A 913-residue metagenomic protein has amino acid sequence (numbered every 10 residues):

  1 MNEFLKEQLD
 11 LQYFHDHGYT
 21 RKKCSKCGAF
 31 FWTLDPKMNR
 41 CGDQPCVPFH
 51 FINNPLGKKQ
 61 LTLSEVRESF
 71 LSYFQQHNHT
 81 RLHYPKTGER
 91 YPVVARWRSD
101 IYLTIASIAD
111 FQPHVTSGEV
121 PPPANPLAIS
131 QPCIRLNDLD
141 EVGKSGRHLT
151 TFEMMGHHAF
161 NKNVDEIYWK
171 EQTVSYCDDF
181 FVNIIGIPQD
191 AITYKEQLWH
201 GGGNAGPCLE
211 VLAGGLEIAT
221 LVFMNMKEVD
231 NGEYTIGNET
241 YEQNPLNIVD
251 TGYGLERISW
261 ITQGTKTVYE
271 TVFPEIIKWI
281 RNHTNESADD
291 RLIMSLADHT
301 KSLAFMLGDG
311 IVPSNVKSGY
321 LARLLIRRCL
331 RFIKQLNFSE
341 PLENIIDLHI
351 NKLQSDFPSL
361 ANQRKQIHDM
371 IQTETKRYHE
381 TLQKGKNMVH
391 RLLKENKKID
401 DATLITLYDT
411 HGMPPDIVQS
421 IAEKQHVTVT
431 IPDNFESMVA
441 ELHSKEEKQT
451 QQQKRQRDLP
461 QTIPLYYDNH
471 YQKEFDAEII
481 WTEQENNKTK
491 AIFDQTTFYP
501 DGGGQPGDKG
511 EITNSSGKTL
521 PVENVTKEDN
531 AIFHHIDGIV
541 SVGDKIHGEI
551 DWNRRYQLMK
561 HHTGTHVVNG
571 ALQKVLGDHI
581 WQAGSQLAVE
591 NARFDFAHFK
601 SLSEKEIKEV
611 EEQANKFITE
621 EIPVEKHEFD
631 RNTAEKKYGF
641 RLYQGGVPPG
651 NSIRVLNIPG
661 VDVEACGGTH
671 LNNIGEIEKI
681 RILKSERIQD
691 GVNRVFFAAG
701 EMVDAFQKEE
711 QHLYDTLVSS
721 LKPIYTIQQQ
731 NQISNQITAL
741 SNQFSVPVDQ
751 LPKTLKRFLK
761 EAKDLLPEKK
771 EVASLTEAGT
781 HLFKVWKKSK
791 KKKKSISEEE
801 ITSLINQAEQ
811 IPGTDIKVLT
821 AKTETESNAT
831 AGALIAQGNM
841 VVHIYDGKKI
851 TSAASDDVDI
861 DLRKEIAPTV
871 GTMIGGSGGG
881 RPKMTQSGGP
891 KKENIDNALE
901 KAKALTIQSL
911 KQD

Functional and structural regions predicted by a protein language model:
C24-C27, C41: Short cysteine-rich clusters marking metal-coordination/redox-active sites
L34-F49: Cysteine-rich micro-motifs
F51-R323, I333-N344, V663, V841: Structured aminoacyl-transfer and RNA-binding surfaces used for tRNA recognition/handling in the translation apparatus
K334, F338, T373-Q453: Extended, domain-scale alpha-helical bundle/helix-rich regions
A402-T410, H579, I677, L683-D913: Terminal appendage regions of diverse proteins
P414-N469, G502-I512, V525, F599 (+1 more regions): Conserved glycine-bearing catalytic or ligand-binding loops at nucleotide- and phosphate-handling centers of large
K448-G548, N553: Conserved nucleotide-binding/hydrolysis modules and their immediate coupling elements across P-loop/ASCE NTPase motors
Q461, H562, V589-E590, F596-D690 (+2 more regions): Non-catalytic interaction/regulatory segments
